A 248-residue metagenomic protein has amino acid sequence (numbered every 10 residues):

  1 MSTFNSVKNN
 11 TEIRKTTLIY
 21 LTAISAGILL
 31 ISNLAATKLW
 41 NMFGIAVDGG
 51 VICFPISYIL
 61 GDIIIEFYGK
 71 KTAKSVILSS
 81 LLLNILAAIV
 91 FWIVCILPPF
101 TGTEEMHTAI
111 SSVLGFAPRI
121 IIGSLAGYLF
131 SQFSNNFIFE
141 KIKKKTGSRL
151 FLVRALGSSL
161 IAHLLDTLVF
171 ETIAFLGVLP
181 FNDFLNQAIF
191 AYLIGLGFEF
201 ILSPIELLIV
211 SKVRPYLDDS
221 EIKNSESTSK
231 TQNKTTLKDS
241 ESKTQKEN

Functional and structural regions predicted by a protein language model:
S2-L81, I85-L86: Hydrophobic transmembrane alpha-helices
A36, W40, A87-C95, S131 (+5 more regions): Alpha-helical transmembrane segments and their lipid-water interface positions in multi-pass membrane proteins
V94-A117: Membrane-interface interhelical connector segments
K145-L164: Internal alpha-helical transmembrane segments of multi-pass membrane proteins
S158, N186-E199: Pore-lining and gate-forming transmembrane alpha-helices of multi-pass membrane transport proteins
E171-F190: Extracellular/periplasmic helix-loop-helix junctions in multi-pass membrane proteins
V213-D239, K243-N248: Short, highly charged, low-complexity non-transmembrane loops/tails of multi-pass membrane proteins
